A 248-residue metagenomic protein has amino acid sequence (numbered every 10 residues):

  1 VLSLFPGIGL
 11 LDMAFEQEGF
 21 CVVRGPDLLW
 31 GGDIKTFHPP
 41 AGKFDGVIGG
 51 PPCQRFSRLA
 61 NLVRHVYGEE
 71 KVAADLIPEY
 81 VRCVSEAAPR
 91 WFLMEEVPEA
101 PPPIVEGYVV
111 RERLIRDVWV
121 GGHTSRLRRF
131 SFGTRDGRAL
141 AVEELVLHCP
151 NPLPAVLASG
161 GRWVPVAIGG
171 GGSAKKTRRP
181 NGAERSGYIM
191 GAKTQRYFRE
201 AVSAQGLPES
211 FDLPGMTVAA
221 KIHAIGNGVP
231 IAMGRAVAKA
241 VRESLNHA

Functional and structural regions predicted by a protein language model:
S3-I8, I225: Class I SAM-dependent methyltransferase "Motif I" SAM/SAH-binding loop
F5, R24-L29, E95-E96: Conserved acidic E/D residue at the C-terminus of a beta-strand in Rossmann-like folds
I8-G9, M13, A232: Glycine-rich SAM-binding Motif I of class I
D12, E16, P101, V105-E106 (+1 more regions): Class I S-adenosyl-L-methionine
A14, R82-E86, A240: A generic secondary-structure signal
E16-P40, L114, G206, D212: Adenosine-cofactor binding site in Rossmann-like domains, unifying the SAM/SAH pocket of S-adenosylmethionine-dependent
T36-G46, C53-T194: Class I S-adenosyl-L-methionine
H148-A248: C-terminal target-recognition/interaction regions appended to catalytic cores
